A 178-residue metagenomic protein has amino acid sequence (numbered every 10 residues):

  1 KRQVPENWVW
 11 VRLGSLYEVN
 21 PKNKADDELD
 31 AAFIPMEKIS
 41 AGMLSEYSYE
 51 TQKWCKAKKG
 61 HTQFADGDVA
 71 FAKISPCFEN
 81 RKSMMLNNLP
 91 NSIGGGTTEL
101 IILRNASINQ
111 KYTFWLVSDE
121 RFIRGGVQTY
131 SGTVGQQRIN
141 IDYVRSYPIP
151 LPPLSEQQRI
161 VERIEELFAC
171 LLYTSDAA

Functional and structural regions predicted by a protein language model:
K1-K24, L154-V161, A169-S175: Non-catalytic DNA-recognition/assembly elements of restriction-modification systems
G14-A25, A32-V69, L86, N91: Sequence-specific dsDNA recognition surfaces
P21-E28, E79, R121: Proline-centered turn/helix-capping motifs that create local helix->coil transitions or kinks
G60-T62, D66-S118, Y130-G135, I141: A short beta-sheet element
Y147-P152: Catalytic cores of nucleotide-enabled group-transfer and carboxylate-activating enzymes in metabolic and assembly-line
